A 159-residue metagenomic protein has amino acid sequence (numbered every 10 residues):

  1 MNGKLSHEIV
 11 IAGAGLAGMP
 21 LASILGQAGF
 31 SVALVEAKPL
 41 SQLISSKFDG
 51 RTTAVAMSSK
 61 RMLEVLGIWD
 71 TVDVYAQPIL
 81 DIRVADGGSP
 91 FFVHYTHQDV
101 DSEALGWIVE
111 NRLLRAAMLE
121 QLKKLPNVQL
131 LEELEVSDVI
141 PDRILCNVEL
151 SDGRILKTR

Functional and structural regions predicted by a protein language model:
M1-H7: Extreme N-terminus of proteins, especially the signal/transit-peptide cleavage junction and the first residues
G3, Q77-P78, R83-R159: Conserved N-terminal helical subregion
H7-L34: N-terminal Rossmann-like FAD-binding beta1-loop-alpha1 element of flavoenzymes
G26-R51: Glycine-rich FAD pyrophosphate-binding loop
G29, G67, P126-N127: Short glycine-rich hinge loops at helix-strand junctions in the catalytic core of two-component histidine kinases
K47-G87: N-terminal FAD cofactor-binding segment of flavoenzymes
